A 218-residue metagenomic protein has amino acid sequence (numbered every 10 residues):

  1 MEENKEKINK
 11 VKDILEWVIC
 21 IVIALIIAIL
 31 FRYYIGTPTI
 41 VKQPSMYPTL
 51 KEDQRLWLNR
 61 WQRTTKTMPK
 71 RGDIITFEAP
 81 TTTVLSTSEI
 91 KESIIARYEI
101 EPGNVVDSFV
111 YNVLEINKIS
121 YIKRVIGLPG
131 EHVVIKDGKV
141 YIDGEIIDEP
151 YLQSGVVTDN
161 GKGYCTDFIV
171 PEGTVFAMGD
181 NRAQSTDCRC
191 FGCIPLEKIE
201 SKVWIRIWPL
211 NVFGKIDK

Functional and structural regions predicted by a protein language model:
E2-L15, Y34, P48-K218: Soluble "head" domains of membrane/secretory-pathway proteins
E16-Y34: Hydrophobic membrane-insertion alpha-helices, especially the h-region of bacterial N-terminal signal peptides
L30-P44: Aromatic-capped interface at the extracytoplasmic side of an N-terminal signal-anchor transmembrane helix
